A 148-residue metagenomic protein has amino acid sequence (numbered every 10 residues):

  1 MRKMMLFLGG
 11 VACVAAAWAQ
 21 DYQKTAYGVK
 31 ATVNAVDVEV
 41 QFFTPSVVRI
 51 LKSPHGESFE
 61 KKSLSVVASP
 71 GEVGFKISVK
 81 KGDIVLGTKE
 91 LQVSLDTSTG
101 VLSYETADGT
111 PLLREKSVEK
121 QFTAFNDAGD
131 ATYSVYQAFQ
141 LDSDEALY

Functional and structural regions predicted by a protein language model:
M1-D21: Bacterial Sec-dependent N-terminal signal peptides
W18-Y148: N-terminal accessory segment at the very beginning of proteins
